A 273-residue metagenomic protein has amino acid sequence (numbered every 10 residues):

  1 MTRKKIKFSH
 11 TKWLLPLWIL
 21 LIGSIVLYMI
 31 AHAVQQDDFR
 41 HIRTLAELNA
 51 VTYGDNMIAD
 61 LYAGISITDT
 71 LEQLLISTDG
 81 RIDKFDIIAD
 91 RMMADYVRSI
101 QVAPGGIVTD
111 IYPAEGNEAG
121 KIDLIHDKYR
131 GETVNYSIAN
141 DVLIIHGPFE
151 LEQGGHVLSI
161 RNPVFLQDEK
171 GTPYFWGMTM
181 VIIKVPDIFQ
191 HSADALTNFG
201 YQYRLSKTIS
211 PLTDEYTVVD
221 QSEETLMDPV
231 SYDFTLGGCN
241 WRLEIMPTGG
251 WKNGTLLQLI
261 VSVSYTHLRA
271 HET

Functional and structural regions predicted by a protein language model:
M1-K5: Short, Lys/Arg-rich, polar N-terminal cytosolic tail immediately upstream of the first transmembrane signal-anchor
H10-I19, L256-S264: Alpha-helical transmembrane segments and their helix-membrane boundary motifs
W13-G80: Juxtamembrane extracytoplasmic/periplasmic/luminal helical "stalk" adjacent to the first N-terminal
E47, I76-N240: Intrinsically disordered, low-complexity polar/acidic regions
S192, M246-Y265: Membrane-interface helix-start motif
T266-T273: Conserved small/polar residues in nucleotide/adenosyl-binding loops
